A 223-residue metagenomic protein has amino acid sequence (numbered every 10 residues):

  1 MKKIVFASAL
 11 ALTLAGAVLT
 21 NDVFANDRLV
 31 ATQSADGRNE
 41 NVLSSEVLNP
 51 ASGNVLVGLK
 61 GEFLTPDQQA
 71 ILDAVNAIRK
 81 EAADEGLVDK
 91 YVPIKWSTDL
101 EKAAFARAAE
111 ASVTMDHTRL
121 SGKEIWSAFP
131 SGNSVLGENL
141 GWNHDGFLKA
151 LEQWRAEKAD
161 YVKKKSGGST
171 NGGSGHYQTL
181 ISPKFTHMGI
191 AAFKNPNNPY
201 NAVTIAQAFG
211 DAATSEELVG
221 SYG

Functional and structural regions predicted by a protein language model:
K2-D22: Sec-dependent N-terminal signal peptides of Gram-positive bacterial secreted proteins and lipoproteins
V5-F6, V23, A35, V57: Intrinsically disordered, low-complexity repeat segments enriched in small/polar residues
G16-D36: Sec-dependent signal peptide cleavage junction
R28-A31, A35, I125-V219: A well-ordered secondary-structure block
A35-S134, Y177, P183-M188: Short, well-ordered surface patches within globular domains
